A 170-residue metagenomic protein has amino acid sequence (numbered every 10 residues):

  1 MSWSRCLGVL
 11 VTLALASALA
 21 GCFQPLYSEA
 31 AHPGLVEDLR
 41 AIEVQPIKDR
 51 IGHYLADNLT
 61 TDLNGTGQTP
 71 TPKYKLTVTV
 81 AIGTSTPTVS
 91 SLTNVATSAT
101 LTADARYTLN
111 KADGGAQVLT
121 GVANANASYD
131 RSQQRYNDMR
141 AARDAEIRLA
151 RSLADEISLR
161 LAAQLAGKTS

Functional and structural regions predicted by a protein language model:
M1-C22: Sec-dependent bacterial lipoprotein signal peptides
S2-W3, Q24-Y27, Y74, S90: Hydrophobic and amphipathic membrane-targeting/association helices
A16-R40: Bacterial Sec signal peptide processing site at the extreme N-terminus
L35-I47, Q134-N137: Acidic/histidine-rich, surface-exposed loop or edge segments in extracytoplasmic proteins
R40-K75: Post-signal-peptide N-terminal segment of Sec-exported extracytoplasmic proteins
T66-K73, T77-V122, N126-D144: Surface-exposed short loop/turn segments
R140-S170: C-terminal/domain-edge helix-coil "capping" segments
